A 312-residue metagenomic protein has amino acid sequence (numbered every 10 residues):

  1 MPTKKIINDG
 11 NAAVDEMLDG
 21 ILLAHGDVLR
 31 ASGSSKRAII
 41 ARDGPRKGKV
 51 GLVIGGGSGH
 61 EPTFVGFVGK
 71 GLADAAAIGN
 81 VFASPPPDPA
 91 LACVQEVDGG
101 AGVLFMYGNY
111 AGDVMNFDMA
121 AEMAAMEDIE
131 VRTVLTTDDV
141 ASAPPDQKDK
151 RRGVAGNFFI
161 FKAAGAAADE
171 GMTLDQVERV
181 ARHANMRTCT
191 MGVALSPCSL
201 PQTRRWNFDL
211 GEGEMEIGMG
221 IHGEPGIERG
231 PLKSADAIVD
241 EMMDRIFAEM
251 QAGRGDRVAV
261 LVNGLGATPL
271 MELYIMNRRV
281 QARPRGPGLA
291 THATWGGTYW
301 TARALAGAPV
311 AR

Functional and structural regions predicted by a protein language model:
M1-L52: N-terminal amphipathic/basic leader segments beginning at the initiator methionine
K4, V50-G57, A73-A76, N80 (+5 more regions): Short glycine-rich or small-residue beta-strand-to-loop segments that form or flank ligand, phosphate, metal/Fe-S
H60, G69-G100, F247: Glycine-rich oxoanion-binding loops at beta->alpha junctions
A76-V81, A125-K150, G286-W295: Short, acidic/small-residue loops that bind anionic groups at enzyme active sites
V114-D128, Q147, E272-R278: Short Gly/Thr/Asp-enriched flexible loops that form oxyanion-binding sites at enzyme active sites
S142-R151, F159-H222: Internal, active-site/partner-interface "lid" segment
R204-I275: Glycine-rich phosphate/diphosphate-binding loops and the adjacent beta-loop-alpha structural elements that coordinate
R245-R312: C-terminal non-catalytic interaction/assembly regions of soluble proteins
